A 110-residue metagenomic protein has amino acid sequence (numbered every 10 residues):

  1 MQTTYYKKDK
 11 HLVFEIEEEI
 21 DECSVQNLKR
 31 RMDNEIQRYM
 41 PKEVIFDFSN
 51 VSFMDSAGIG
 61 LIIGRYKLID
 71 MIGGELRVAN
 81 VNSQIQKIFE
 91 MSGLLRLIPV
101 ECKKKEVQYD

Functional and structural regions predicted by a protein language model:
M1-S52, L68-D110: STAS-like cytosolic regulatory interaction modules
I62-Y66: Histidine-anchored nucleotide/phosphate-binding helix
